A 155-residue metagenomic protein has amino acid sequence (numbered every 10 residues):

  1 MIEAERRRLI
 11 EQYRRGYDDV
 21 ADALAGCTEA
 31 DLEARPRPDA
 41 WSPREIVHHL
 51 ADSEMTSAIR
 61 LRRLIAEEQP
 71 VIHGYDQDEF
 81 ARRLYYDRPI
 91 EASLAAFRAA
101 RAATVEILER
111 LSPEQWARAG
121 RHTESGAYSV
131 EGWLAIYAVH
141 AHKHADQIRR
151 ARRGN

Functional and structural regions predicted by a protein language model:
M1-E11, R35, E67-P70, D87-A95 (+1 more regions): Solvent-exposed interaction patches of small proteins and small membrane subunits
I2-E29, A51-I59, R63, I136-V139: Alpha-helical bundle segments that constitute or directly flank the non-heme di-iron/ferroxidase center
I2-R8, D19, T28, Y75-D76 (+3 more regions): General structural signal for secondary-structure boundaries
E3-R14, A40-V47, I90-L94, E131-L134: Amphipathic, non-membrane alpha-helical segments in soluble helical-bundle scaffolds
Q12-G16, A21, F80-R118, Y137: Acidic/histidine-rich alpha-helical segments that form the ligand environment of transition-metal centers
D31-F80, V105, P113-N155: Short, contiguous alpha-helical
